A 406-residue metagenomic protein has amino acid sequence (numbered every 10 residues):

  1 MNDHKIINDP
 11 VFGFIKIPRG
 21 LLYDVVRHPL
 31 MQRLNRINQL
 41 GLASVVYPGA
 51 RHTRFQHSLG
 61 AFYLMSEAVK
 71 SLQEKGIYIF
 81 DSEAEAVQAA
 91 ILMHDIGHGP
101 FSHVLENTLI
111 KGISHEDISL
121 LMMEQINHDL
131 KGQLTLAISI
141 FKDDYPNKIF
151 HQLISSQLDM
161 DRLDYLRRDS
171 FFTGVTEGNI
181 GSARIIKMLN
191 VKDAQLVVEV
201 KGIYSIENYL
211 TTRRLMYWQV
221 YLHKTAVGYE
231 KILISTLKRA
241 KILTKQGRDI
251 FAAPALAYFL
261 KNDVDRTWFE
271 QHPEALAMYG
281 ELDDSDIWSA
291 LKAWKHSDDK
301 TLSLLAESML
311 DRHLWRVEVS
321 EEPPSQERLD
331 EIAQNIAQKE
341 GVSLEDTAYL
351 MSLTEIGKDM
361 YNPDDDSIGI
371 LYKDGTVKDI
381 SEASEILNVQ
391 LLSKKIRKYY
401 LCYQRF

Functional and structural regions predicted by a protein language model:
M1-A86, P100, V104-E106, I110-F406: Histidine-centered, transition-metal-coordinating active-site segments
V87-L92: Short alpha-helical catalytic segment bearing the HExxH-like zincin motif of zinc-dependent metalloproteases
M93, G97-H98: Short active-site segment of divalent metal-dependent hydrolases/proteases that encodes the spacing between
